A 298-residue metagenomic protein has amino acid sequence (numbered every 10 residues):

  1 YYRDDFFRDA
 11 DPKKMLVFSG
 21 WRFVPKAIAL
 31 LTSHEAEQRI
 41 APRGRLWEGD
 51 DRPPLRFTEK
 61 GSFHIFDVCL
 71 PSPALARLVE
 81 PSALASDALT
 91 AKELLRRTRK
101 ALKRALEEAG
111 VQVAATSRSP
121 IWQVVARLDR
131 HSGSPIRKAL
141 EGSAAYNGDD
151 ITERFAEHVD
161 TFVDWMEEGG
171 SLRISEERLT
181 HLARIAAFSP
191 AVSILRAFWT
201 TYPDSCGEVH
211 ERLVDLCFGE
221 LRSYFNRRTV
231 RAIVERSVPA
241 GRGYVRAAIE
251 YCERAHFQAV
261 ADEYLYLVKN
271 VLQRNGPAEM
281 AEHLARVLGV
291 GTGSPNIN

Functional and structural regions predicted by a protein language model:
Y1-N298: Helicase motor interdomain insertion/brace
